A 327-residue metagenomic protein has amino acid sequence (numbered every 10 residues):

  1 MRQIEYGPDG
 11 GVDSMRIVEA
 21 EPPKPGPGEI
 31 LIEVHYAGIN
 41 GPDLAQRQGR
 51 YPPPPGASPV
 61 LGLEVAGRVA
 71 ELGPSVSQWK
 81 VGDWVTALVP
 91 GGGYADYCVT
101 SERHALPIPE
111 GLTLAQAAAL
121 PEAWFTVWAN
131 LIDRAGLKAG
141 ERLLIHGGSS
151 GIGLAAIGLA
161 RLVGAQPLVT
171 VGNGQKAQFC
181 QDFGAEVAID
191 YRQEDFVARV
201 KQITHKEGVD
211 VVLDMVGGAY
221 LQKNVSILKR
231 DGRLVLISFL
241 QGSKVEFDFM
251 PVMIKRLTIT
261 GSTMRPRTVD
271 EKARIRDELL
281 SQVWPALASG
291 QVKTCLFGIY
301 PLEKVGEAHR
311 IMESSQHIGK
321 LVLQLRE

Functional and structural regions predicted by a protein language model:
I4, W284, S289-G298, G306-E327: C-terminal capping/lid region of NAD(P)-dependent oxidoreductase domains
E21-G38, Q48-G92: Glycine-rich beta-strand-centered segment in the early N-terminal region that forms part of a ligand/cofactor-binding
Q78, W84-G147: NAD(P)H dinucleotide-binding glycine-rich loop of Rossmann-like/cofactor-binding domains, especially the beta1-alpha1
W84, R142, Q166, G232-R233 (+1 more regions): Short glycine-centered segments of the SAM/dcSAM-binding site in methyltransferase folds
G93-D96, V171-F179, K244-F249: Short, glycine/polar-rich helix-capping loops at beta-to-alpha or helix-loop-helix junctions that flank or form
A118-Q193: Mid-domain Rossmann-like dinucleotide-binding core that forms the NAD(H)/NADP(H) cofactor-binding site
V171, A219-Q291, Q324-E327: Glycine-rich phosphate-binding loop and adjacent beta-alpha segment of Rossmann(oid) nucleotide-cofactor-binding
F196-K206: Short amphipathic alpha-helix with an adjacent loop that forms part of the alpha/beta core around
